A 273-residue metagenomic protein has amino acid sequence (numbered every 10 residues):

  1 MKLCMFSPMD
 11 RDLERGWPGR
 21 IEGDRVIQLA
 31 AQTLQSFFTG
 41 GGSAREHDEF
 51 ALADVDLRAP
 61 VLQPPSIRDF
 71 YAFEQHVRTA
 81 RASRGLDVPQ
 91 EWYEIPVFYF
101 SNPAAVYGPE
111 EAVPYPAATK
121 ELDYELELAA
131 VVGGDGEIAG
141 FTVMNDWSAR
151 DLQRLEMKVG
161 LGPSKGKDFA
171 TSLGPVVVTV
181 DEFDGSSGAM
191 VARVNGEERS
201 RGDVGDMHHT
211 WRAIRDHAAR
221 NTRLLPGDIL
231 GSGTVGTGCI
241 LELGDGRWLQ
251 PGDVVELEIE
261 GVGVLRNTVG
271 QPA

Functional and structural regions predicted by a protein language model:
M1, M5-D24, E156, K165-V178 (+1 more regions): Charged, cofactor-coupling segments
M1-P96, V254-E258, A273: N-terminal non-catalytic cap/leader segment that marks the start of a structured domain
Q32, V204-G205, G270: Residue-level structural signal for beta-strand termini and adjacent loop
V61-R215, N221: Glycine-enriched loop-and-adjacent helix/strand subsegments that border the catalytic/binding cleft of enzyme cores
L128, L230-G231, V255: Generic structural signal for buried aliphatic residues
S200-D203, D228, R266-T268: Extended hydrophobic-aromatic, low-complexity segments
T210-L249: A conserved acidic, glycine/proline-rich C-terminal tail/linker
